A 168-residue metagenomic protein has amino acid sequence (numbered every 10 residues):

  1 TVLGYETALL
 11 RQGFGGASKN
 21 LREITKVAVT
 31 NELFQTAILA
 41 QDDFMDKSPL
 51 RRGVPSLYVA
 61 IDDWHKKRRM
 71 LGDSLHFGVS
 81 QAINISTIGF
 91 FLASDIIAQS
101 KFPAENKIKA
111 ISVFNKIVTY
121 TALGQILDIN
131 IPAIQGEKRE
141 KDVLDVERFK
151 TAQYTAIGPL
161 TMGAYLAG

Functional and structural regions predicted by a protein language model:
T1-G168: Mg2+-dependent prenyl diphosphate-binding active-site environment of isoprenoid biosynthetic enzymes
